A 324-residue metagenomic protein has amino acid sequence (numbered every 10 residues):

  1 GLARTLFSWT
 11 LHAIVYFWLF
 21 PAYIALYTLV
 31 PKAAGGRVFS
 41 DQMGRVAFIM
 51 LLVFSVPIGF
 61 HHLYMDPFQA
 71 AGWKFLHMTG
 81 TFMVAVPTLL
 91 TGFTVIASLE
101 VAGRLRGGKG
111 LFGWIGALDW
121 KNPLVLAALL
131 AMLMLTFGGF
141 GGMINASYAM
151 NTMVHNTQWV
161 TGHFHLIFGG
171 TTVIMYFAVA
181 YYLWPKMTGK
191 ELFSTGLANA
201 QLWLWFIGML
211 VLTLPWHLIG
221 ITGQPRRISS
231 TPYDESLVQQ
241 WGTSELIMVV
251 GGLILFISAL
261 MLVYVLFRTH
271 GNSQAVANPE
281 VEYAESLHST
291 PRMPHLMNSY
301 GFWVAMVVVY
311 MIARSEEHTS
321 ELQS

Functional and structural regions predicted by a protein language model:
G1-A3, R104-I115, Q274-H288: Juxtamembrane inter-helical linkers in multi-pass membrane proteins
L2-A34, D41-Y64, H77-G103, P123-Y148 (+5 more regions): Hydrophobic cores of alpha-helical transmembrane segments in multi-pass integral membrane proteins
D66-A70, M150-H155: Membrane-interface helix termini and inter-helical loops of multi-pass transporters
W114-L124: Histidine/acidic residue-rich metal-binding segments in metalloenzymes
L287-M297: C-terminal amphipathic alpha-helical interaction region
